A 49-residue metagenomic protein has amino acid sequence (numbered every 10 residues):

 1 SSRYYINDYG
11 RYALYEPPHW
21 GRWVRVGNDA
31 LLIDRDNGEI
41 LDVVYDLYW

Functional and structural regions predicted by a protein language model:
S1-W49: Low-complexity segments
